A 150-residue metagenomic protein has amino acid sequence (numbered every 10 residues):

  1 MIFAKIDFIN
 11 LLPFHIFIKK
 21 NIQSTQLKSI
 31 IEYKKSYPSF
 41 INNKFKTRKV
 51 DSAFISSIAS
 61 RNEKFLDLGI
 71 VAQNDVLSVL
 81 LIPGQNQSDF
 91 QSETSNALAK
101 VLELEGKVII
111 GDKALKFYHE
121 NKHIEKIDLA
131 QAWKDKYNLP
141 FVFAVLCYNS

Functional and structural regions predicted by a protein language model:
M1-S150: Domain-level signature for soluble enzymes in the chorismate/prephenate branch of the shikimate pathway
